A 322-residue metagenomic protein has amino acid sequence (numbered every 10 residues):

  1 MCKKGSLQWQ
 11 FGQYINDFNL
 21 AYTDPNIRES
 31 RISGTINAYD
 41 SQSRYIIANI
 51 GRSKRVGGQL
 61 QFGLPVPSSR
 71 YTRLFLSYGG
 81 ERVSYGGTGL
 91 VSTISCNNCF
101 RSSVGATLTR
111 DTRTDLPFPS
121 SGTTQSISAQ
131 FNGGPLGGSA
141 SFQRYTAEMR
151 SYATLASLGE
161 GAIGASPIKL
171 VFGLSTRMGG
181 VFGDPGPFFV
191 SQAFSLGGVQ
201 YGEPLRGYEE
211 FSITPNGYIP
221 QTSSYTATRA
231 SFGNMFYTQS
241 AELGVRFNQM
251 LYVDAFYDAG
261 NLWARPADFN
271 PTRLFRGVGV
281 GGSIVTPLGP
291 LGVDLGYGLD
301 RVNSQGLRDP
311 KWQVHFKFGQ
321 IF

Functional and structural regions predicted by a protein language model:
M1, N26-R31, V66-R70, A153-L158 (+3 more regions): Secondary-structure transition/capping motifs at alpha-helix termini and the adjoining loop/turn into the next element
M1-S126, R206-G207, I213-P220, F232 (+4 more regions): Gram-negative/organellar outer-membrane beta-barrel architecture
Q10-G12, L64, I163-S166, G197-Q200 (+1 more regions): A general structural signal for short secondary-structure junctions and capping/turn motifs
G86-M250, A255-A259, W263-R265, G306 (+1 more regions): C-terminal outer-membrane beta-barrel translocator/porin domains of Gram-negative envelope proteins and their
R265, N270-T286, L299: Strand-loop-strand
